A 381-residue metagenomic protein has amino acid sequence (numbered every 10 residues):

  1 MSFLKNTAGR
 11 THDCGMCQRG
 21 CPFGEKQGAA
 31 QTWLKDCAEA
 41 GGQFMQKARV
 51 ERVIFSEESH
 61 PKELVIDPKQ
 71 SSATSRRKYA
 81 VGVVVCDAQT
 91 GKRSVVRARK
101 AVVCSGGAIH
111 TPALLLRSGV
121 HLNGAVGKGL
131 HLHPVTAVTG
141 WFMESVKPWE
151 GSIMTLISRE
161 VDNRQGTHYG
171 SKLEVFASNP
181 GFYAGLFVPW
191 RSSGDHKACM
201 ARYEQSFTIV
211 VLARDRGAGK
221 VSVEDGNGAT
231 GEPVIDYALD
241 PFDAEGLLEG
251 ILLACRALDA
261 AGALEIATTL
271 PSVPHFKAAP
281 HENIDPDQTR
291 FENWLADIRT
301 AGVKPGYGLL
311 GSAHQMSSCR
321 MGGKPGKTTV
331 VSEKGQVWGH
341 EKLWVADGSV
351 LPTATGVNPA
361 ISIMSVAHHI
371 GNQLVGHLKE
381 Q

Functional and structural regions predicted by a protein language model:
M1-V50, I266-I298: Conserved redox-cofactor binding core of oxidoreductases
S2, M45, V103, F207-I209 (+1 more regions): Hydrophobic/aromatic beta-strand patches that form the interior of the parallel beta-sheet core in alpha/beta enzyme
L4-T7, K47-A48, A88, G106-G107 (+3 more regions): Fold-independent oxyanion-binding glycine-rich loops and adjacent beta-strand/coil segments at enzyme active sites
G9-H12, R52-I54, K92, H110-P112 (+5 more regions): Flexible loop/turn segments at secondary-structure boundaries
G20-Q27, C104, D240-A244, V357: Hydrophobic alpha-helical scaffolding
F23, E39, A48-E160, D347 (+2 more regions): Glycine-rich loop(s) and the adjacent beta-strand/alpha-helix scaffold that form part
D36, E57, G119-V120, G129 (+1 more regions): C-terminal lid/capping helical subdomain adjacent to the catalytic/cofactor pocket in oxidative enzymes
L122-L258, E265, P305, L309-S317 (+2 more regions): FAD cofactor-binding and catalytic pocket of flavoenzymes
